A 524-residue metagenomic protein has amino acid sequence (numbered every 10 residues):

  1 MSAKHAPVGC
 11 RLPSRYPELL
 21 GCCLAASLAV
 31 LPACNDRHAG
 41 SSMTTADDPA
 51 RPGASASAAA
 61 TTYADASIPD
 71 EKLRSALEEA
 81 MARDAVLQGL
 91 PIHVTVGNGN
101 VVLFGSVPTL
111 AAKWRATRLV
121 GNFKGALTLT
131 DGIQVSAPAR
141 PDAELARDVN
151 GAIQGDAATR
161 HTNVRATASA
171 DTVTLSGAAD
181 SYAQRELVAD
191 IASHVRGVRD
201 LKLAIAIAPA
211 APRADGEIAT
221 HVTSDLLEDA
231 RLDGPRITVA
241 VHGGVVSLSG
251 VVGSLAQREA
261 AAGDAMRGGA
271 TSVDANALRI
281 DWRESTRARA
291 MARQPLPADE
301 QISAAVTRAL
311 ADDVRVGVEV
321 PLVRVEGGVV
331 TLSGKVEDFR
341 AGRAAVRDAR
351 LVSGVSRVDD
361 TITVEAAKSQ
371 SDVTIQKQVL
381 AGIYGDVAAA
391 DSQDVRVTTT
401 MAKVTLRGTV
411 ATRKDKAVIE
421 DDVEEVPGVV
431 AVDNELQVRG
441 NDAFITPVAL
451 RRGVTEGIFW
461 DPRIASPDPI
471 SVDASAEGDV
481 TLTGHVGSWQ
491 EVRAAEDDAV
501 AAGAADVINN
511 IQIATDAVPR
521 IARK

Functional and structural regions predicted by a protein language model:
S2-H5, C10, L19-C22, L28 (+1 more regions): N-terminal targeting leaders
